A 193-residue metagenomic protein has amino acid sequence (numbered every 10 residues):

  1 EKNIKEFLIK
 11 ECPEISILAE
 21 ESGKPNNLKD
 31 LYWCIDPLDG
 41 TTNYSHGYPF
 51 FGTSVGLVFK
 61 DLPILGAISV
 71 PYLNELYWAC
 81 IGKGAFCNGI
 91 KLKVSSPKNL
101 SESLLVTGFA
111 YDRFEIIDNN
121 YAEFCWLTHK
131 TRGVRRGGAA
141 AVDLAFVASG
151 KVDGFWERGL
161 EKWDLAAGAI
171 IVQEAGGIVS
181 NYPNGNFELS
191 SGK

Functional and structural regions predicted by a protein language model:
E1, E20-E21, D36-D39, N43 (+3 more regions): Acidic active-site catalytic centers that drive phospho-/nucleotidyl reactions and related ester hydrolyses
E1-L38, I178: N-terminal subdomain of lithium-sensitive/metallo-dependent phosphomonoesterases centered on the IMPase/IPPase/PAP
K2-E11, K60, A122-H129: Replace "anionic and nucleotidyl ligands
L8, T41, V70, A79 (+3 more regions): Residue-level signal for inorganic ion chemistry
N27-F86: DPxDG-like acidic metal-binding loop motif
K93-K193: An extended, acidic
